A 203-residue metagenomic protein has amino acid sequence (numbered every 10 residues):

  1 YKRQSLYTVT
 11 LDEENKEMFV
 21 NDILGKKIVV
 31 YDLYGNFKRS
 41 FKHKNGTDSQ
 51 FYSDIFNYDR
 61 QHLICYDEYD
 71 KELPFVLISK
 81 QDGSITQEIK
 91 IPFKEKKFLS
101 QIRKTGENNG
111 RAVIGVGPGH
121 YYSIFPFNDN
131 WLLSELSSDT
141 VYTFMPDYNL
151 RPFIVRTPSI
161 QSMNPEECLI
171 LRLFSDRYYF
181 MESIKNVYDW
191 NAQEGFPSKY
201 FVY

Functional and structural regions predicted by a protein language model:
Y1-Q4: Conserved small/polar residues in nucleotide/adenosyl-binding loops
Y7-D12, K16-I23, F56-D70, P74-V76 (+2 more regions): Short beta-strand elements that form the blades of beta-propeller/WD-repeat-like and other beta-sheet-rich scaffold
I28-Y34, P74-G83, S137-F144, E194-Y203: Beta-propeller blade signature
V29-Y31, F37-K38, Y52-N57, D67-F98: Carboxylate-rich, polar loop motifs that coordinate divalent cations or form catalytic acidic clusters
K42-N45, K90-P92, V155-S159: Short loop/turn motifs that cap or connect beta-strands within the blades of beta-propeller-type repeat domains
L77-Y148: Loop-centered beta-sheet repeat module
E88-K90, K94-V113, L171-D176, E182-Y203: Surface-exposed, low-complexity/disordered segments and acidic/polar micro-motifs at processing/linker regions
L150-F174, Y203: Conserved blade-ending motifs and adjacent loop-strand segments that build the rim/top face of beta-propeller domains
